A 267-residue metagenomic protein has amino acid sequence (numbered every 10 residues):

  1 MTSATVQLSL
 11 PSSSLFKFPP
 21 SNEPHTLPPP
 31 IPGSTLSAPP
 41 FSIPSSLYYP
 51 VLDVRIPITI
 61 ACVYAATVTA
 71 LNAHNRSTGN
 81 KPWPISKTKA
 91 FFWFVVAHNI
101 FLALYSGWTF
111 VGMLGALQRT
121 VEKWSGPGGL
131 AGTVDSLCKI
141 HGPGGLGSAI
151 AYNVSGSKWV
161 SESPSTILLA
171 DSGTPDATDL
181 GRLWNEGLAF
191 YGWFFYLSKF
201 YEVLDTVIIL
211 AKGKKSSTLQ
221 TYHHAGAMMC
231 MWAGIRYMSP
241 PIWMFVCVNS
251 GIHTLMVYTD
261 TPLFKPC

Functional and structural regions predicted by a protein language model:
T2-M244: Membrane-helix and juxtamembrane interface regions of eukaryotic multi-pass membrane proteins
I242-C267: C-terminal transmembrane module of eukaryotic multi-pass membrane proteins
